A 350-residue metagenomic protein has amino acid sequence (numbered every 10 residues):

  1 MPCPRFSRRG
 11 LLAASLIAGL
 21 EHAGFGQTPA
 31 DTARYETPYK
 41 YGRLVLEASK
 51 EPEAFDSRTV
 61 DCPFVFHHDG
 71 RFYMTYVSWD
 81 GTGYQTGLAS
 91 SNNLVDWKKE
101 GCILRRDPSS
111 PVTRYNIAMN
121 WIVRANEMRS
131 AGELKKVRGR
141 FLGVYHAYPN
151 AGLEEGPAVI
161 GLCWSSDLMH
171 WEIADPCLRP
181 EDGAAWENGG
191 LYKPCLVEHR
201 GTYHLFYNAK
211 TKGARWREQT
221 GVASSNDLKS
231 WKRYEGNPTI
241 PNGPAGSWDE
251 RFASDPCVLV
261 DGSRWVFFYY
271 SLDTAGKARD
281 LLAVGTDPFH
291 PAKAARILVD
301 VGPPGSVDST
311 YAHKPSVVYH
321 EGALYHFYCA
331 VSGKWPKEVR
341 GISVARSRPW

Functional and structural regions predicted by a protein language model:
M1-P2, V307: Helix-centric, low-specificity signal for extended rod-like, repetitive segments
P2-I17: N-terminal secretory signal peptides and thylakoid transit peptides that target proteins across membranes
A18-A30: Bacterial Sec-dependent signal peptides at the C-terminal "C-region" and cleavage site
Q27-M119, V123-G189, V197-R251, L259-T310 (+1 more regions): Beta-rich carbohydrate-recognition and catalytic domains
S316: Conserved active-site neighborhood of enzyme catalytic/cofactor-binding cores
